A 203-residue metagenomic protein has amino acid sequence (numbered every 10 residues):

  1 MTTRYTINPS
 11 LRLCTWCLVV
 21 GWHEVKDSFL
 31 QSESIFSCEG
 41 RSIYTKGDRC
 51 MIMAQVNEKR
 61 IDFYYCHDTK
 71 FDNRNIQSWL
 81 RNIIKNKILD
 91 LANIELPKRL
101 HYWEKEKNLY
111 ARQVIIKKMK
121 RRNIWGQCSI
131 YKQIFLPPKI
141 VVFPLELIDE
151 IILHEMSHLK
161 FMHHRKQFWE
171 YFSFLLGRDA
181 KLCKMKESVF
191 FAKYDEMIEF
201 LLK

Functional and structural regions predicted by a protein language model:
M1-E150, L159-K203: Active-site-proximal or metal-binding-adjacent scaffold patches in catalytic folds
E155: Walker B catalytic acidic pair
